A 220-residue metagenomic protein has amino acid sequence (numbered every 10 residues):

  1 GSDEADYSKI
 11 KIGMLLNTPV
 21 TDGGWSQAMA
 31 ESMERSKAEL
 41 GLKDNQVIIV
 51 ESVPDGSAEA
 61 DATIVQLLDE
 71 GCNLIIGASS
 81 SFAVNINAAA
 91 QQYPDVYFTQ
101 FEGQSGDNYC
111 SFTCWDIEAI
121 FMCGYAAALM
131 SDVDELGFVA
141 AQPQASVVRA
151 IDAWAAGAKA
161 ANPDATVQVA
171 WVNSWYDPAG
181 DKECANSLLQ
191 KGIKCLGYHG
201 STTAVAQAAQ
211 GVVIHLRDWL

Functional and structural regions predicted by a protein language model:
S2-L220: A residue-level marker of the well-folded mature domains of exported/periplasmic proteins
